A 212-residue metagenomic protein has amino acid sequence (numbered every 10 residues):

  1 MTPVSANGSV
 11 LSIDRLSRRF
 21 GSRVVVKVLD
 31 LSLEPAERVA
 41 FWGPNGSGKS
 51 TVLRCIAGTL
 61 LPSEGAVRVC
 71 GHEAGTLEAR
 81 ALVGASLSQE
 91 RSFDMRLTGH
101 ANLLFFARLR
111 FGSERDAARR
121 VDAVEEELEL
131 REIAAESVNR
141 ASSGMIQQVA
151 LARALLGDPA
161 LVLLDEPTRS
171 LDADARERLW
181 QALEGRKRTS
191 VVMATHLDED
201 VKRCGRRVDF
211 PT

Functional and structural regions predicted by a protein language model:
L11, V26-V28: Conserved structural motif at the start of ABC-family nucleotide-binding domains
W42-P44: The feature captures the beta-strand-to-loop junction immediately N-terminal to the Walker
A57: Helix-to-loop junction immediately C-terminal to a conserved catalytic motif
G65-A81, F210: Conserved ABC transporter NBD signature motif
R96-R110: Q-loop/switch helix immediately C-terminal to the Walker
L104, R115-I133: Conserved ABC ATPase "signature" region
V162-E166: Catalytic Walker B motif of ABC-type/P-loop ATPase nucleotide-binding domains
